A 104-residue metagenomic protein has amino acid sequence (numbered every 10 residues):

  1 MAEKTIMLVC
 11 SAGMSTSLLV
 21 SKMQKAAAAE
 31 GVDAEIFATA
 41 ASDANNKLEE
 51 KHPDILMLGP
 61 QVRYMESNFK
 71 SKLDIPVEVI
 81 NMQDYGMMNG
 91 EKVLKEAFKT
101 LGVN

Functional and structural regions predicted by a protein language model:
K4-D43: Conserved active-site segments centered on acidic
L18, E66-N68, N89: Short glycine-/acidic-enriched loop or helix-start segments at secondary-structure transitions that form or flank
D43-K47, M65: Short acidic active-site motifs
E50-I55: Short acidic/histidine-rich motifs immediately flanking catalytic phosphotransfer sites in two-component signaling
G59-Q61: Short secondary-structure boundary segments
M65-Y85: A short, gly/pro- and small-residue-rich
E78-N104: Ser/Thr/Gly-rich flexible loops in soluble cytosolic domains mediating phosphotransfer, phosphorylation
